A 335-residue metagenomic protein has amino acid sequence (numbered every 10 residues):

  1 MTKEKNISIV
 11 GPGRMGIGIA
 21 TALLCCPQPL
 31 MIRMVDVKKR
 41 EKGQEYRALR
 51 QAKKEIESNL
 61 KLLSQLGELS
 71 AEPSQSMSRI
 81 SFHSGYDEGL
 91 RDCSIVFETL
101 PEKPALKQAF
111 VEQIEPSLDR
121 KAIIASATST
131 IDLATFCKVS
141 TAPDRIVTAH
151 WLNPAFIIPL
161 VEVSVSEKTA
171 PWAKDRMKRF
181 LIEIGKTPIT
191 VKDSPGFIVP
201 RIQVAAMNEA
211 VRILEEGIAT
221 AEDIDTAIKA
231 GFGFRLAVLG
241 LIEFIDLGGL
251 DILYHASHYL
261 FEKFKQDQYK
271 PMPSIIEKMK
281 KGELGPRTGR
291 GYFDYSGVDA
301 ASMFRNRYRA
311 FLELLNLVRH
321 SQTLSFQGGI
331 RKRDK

Functional and structural regions predicted by a protein language model:
M1-L62, L66, S117: NAD(P)+-binding Rossmann beta1-loop-alpha1 motif at the extreme N-terminus of oxidoreductases
T2-K5, V10, C26-Q28, D175 (+3 more regions): NAD(P)-dependent Rossmann-like dehydrogenase/reductase catalytic/cofactor-binding core
L23, I114, F136-C137: Hydrophobic packing residues within well-ordered alpha-helices of enzyme cores
V37-R50, L62-I123, I131: Rossmann-like NAD(P)-binding element
I123-D193, P200-R201: Rossmann-fold dinucleotide-binding core
I198-I202, A206, G248-I252: Mid-domain beta-loop-alpha active-site segment that forms a flexible, acidic cofactor/metal-binding surface
